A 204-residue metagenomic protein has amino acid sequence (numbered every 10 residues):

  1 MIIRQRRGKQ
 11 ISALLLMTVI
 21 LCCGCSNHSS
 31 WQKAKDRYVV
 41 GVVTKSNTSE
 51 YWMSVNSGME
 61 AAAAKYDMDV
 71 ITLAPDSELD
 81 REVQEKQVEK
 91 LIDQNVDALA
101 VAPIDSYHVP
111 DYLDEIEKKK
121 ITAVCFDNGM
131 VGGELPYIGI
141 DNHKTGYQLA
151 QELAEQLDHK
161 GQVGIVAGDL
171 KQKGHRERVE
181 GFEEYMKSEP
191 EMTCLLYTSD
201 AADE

Functional and structural regions predicted by a protein language model:
M1-V39, I92, D114-I121: Short, low-complexity disordered leader/linker segments with a strong preference for bacterial N-terminal type II
V40, T44, M59, L149-E191: An alpha-beta-alpha
G41-G58, A62, Y66, I71-E85 (+2 more regions): Extracytoplasmic "Venus flytrap"
V43, V96-P103, T122-F126, G164-I165 (+1 more regions): Periplasmic-binding protein-like
E82-N95: Short, well-structured alpha-helical segments in soluble
S106-K144, E155, Q162-G164, G168: Flexible loop/hinge segments that line or gate small-molecule binding clefts
Y197-E204: Conserved small/polar residues in nucleotide/adenosyl-binding loops
